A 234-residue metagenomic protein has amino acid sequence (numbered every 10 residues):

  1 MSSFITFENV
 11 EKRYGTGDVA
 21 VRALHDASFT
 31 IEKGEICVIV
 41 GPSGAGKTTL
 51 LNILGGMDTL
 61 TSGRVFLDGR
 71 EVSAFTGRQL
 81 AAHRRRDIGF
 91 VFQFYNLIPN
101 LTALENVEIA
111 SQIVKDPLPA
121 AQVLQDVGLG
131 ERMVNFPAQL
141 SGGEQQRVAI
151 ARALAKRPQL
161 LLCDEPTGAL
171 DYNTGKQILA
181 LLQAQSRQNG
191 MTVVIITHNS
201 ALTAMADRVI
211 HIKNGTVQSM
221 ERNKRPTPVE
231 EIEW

Functional and structural regions predicted by a protein language model:
S3-I212: ABC family nucleotide-binding domain
T216-W234: Conserved beta-strand-loop-alpha-helix hinge in the C-terminal portion of ABC ATPase nucleotide-binding domains
